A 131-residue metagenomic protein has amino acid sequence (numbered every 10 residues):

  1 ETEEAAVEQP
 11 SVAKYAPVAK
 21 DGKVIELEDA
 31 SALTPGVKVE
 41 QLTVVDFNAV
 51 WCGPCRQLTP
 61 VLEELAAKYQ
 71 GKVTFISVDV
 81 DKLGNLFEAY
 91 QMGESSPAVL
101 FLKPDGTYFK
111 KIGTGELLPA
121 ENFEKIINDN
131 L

Functional and structural regions predicted by a protein language model:
E1-G22, E124, L131: N-terminal targeting signals for export/organelle localization
V7, V18-L42: A short beta-strand-turn-helix
E40-T43, F47-W51, S95: Short pre-active-site segment immediately N-terminal to redox-active cysteine/selenocysteine motifs in thiol-based
F47, L62, A66, Q70-N85: Thiol-based oxidoreductase modules, predominantly thioredoxin-like and allied folds used for disulfide exchange
F47-V61: Conserved redox-active cysteine motifs that mediate thiol-disulfide chemistry, especially di-cysteine Cys-X(1-2)-Cys
A49-G53, V80-N85, G106-T107, E116-L118: Solvent-exposed loop/turn segments at secondary-structure junctions within structured extracellular/periplasmic domains
G84, Y90-F101: Structural micro-motif
S95, F101-L131: Non-catalytic, surface beta->alpha helical segment in thiol-disulfide oxidoreductase systems
